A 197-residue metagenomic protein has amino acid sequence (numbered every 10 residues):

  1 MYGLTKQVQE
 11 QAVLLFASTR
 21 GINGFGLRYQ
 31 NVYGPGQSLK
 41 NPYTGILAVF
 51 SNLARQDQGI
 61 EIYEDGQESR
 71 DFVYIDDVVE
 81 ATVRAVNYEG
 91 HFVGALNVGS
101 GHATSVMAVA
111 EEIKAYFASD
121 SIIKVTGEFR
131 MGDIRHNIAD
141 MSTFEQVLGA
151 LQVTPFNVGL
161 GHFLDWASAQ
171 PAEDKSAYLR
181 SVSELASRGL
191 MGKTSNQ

Functional and structural regions predicted by a protein language model:
M1-F25, Q30, A54-Q56: Active-site Tyr-X1-5-Lys
Y2-E10, N41-A48, D71-F72, A103: Short-chain dehydrogenase/reductase
Q7-L14, A48-S51, E80, M107: Conserved active-site helix of classical SDR/Rossmann-fold NAD(P)-dependent CH-OH oxidoreductases
F25, V32-G34, V78: Conserved sequence/active-site signature of Rossmann-fold short-chain dehydrogenase/reductase
Y29-V32, D65: Active-site loop/turn elements of alpha/beta-hydrolase fold enzymes, especially the short glycine-/histidine-rich
P35-Q37, T143: Short beta-loop-alpha junction of Rossmann-like oxidoreductase domains
Q37-P42, R135: Short, solvent-exposed loop/turn segments at secondary-structure boundaries
A54-Q197: C-terminal substrate-binding subdomain of Rossmann-fold SDR/epimerase-dehydratase oxidoreductases
